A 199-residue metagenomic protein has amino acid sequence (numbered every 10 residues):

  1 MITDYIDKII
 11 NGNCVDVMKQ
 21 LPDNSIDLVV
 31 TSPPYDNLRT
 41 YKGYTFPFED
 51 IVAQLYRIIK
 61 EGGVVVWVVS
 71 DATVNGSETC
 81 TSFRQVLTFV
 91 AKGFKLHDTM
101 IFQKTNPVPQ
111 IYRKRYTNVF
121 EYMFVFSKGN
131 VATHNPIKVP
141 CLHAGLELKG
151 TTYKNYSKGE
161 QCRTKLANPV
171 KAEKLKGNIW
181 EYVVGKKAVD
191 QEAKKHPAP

Functional and structural regions predicted by a protein language model:
M1-P199: Core catalytic lobe of class I
